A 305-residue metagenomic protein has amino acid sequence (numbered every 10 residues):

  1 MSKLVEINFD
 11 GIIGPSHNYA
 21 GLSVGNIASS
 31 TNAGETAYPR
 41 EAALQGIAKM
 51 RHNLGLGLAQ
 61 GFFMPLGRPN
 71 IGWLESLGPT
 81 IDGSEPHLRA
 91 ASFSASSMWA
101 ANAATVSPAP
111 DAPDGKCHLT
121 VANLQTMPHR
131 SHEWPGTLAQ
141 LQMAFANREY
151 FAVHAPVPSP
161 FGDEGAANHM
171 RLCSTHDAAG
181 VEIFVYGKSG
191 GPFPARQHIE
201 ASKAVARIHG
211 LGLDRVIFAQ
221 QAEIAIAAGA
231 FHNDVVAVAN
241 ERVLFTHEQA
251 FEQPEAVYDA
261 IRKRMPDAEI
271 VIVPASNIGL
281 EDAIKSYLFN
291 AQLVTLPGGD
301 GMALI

Functional and structural regions predicted by a protein language model:
M1-I305: Histidine/cysteine-enriched polar flanking segments
